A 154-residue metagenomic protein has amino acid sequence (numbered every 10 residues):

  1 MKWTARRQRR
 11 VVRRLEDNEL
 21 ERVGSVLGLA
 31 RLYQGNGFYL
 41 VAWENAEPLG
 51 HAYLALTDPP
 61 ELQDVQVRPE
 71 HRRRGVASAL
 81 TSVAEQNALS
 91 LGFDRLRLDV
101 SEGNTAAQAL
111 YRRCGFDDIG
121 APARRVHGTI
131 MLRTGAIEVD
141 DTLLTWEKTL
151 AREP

Functional and structural regions predicted by a protein language model:
W3-E70, T81-S82, N87, T145 (+1 more regions): Acetyl-CoA-dependent GNAT
H51, I119-A121: Residue-level detector of high-confidence beta-strand sites
R68-E70, R74, E102-G103: Active-site acidic-Proline motif in GNAT/NAT acetyltransferases
A79-R95, D117: Conserved acyl-CoA
L80, N104-A107: Conserved short alpha-helix immediately C-terminal to the canonical SAM/SAH-binding motif I of Rossmann-like
D94, S101-T105, C114, R124-P154: C-terminal "cap" of GNAT-fold acetyltransferases
